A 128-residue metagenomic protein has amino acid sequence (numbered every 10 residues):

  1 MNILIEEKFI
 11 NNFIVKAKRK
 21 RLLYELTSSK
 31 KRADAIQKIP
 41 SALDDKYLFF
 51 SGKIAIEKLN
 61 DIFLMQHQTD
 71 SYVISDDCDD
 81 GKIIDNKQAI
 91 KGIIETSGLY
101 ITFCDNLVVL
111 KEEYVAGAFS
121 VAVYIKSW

Functional and structural regions predicted by a protein language model:
M1-F119, K126-W128: Structured alpha/beta or helical-core interaction and ligand-binding surfaces enriched in interleaved
